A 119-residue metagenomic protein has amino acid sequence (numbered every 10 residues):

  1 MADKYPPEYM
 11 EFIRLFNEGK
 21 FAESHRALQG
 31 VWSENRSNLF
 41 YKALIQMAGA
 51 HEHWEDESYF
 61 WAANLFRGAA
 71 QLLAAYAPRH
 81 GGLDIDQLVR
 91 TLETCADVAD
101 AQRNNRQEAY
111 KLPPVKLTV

Functional and structural regions predicted by a protein language model:
M1-A2, Y9-M10, L83-V119: Intrinsically disordered, low-complexity, charge-biased linker/tail regions
W32-S37: Solenoid-like repeat scaffolds
N38-Y41, L73-Q87: Boundary/linker segments of alpha-helical solenoid repeat arrays
Y59-A77: TPR/TPR-like (Sel1-like) alpha-helical repeat modules
